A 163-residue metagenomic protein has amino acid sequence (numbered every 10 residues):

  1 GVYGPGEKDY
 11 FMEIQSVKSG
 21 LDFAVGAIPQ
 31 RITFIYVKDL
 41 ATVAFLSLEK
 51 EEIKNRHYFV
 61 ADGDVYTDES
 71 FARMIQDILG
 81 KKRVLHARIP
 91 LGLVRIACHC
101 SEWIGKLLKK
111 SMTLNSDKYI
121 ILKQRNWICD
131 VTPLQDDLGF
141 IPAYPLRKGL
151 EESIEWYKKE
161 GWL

Functional and structural regions predicted by a protein language model:
G1-G4: Conserved beta-loop-beta element that borders a ligand/cofactor-binding pocket
E7-M12, G26-L48, N55-R56, T67-S70: Substrate-positioning beta->alpha
I14-V25, K81, K110-T113, T132: A short C-terminal helix-loop "cap" of Rossmann-like NAD(P)-dependent dehydrogenase/epimerase domains
G20, K50-E51, I78, W156-E160: Generic structural signal for alpha-helix termini and adjacent loop/cap motifs
R31-F34, V65, I128, A143: Short aromatic/basic micro-patch
V37, R73, H99-I141: Conserved C-terminal active-site "lid" loop/helix of NAD(P)H-dependent oxidoreductases that clamps the redox cofactor
S47-L114, R147, E151-E152: Mid/C-terminal beta-alpha module of Rossmann-like enzyme folds, strongest in SDR-family dehydrogenases/epimerases
C129-D137, I141, P145-L163: Amphipathic terminal alpha-helices
